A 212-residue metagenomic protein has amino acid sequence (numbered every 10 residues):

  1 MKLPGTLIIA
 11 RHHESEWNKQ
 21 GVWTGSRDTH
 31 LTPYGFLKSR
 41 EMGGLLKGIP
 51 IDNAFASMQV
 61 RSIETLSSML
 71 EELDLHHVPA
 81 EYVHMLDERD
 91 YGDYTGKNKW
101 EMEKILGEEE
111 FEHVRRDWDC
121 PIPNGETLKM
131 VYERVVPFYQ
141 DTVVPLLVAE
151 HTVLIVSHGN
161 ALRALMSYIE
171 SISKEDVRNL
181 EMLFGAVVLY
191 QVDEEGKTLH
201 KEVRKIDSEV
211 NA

Functional and structural regions predicted by a protein language model:
K2, R40-F111, I169-L183, V187-L189: Phosphate-coordination/substrate-recognition cap region in phosphate-metabolizing enzymes
G5-L75, I105, N124-V135: Active-site-proximal alpha-helix that buttresses catalytic centers in soluble enzyme cores
T6-A10, F55, E81, H151-S157 (+1 more regions): Beta-strand elements within well-structured catalytic alpha/beta cores of enzymes that handle phosphate/sulfate esters
K19-V22, Y91-G96, Y168, K201-V203: Short aromatic-enriched loop/helix-cap "lid" or pocket-rim segments at secondary-structure transitions that line
S57-Q59, M85, R116, H151-T152 (+1 more regions): Short, well-ordered beta-to-alpha junction loops that form the rim of enzyme active sites and present histidine/acidic
I63, P137-T198: Active-site-adjacent alpha-helix immediately C-terminal to a catalytic or transition-state-stabilizing loop
N98-E110, G196-N211: A polyampholytic, Gly/Pro-enriched intrinsically disordered region
E110-M130: Short glycine/proline- and acidic residue-enriched helix-loop micro-motifs that form flexible lids or anion-recognition
